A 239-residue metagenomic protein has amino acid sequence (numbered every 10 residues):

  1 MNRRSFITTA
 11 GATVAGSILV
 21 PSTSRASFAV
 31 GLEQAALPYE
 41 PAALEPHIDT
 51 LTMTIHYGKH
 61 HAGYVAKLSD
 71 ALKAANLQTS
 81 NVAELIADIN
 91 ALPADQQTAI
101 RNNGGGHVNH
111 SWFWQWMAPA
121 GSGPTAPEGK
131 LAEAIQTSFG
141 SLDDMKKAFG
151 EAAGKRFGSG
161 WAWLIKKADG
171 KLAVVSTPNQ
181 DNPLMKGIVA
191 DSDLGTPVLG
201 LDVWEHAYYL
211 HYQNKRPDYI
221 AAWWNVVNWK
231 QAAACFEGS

Functional and structural regions predicted by a protein language model:
M1-S17: N-terminal secretory signal peptides and thylakoid transit peptides that target proteins across membranes
P21-I48: C-terminal segment of N-terminal export signals and the immediately downstream linker at the start of the mature
Q34, H61, H107, L164 (+2 more regions): Divalent metal-coordination and catalytic microenvironments
T50-I55, Q96-T98: Second-shell loop/turn segments in exported
T54-V65: Structured secondary-structure scaffolds
K59, D70-T79, E84-V175: All-alpha RGS (Regulator of G-protein Signaling) helical domain and cognate RGS-like helical scaffolds
E151-G154, S159-Q213, A221-A222: An amphipathic alpha-helical core segment
N214-S239: N-terminal targeting pre-sequences for secretion and organelle import
